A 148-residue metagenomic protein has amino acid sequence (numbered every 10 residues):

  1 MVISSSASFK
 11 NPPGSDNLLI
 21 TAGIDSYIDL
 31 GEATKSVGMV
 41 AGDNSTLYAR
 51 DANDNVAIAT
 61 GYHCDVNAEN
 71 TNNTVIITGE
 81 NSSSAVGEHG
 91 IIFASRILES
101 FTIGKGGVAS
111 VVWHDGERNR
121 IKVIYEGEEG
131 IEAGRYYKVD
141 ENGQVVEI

Functional and structural regions predicted by a protein language model:
M1-I148: Short, glycine-biased loop/turn motifs at secondary-structure junctions and in low-complexity Ser/Thr/Pro-rich termini
